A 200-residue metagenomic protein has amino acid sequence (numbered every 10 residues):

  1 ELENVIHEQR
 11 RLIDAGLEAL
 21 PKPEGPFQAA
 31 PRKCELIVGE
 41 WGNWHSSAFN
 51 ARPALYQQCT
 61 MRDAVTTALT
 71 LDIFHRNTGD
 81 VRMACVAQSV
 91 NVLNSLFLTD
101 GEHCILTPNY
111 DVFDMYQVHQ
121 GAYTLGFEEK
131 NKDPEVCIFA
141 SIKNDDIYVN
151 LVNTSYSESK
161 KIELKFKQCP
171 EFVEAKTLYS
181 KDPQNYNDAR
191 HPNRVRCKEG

Functional and structural regions predicted by a protein language model:
E1-P23, R32-G39, N43-S46, T70: Extended catalytic-interface subdomain
Q9, Q28, Q57-Q58, Q88 (+4 more regions): Residue-identity detector for glutamine
R11-R32, F74-V81, H119, C169: Secondary-structure transition/capping motifs at alpha-helix termini and the adjoining loop/turn into the next element
D14, G121-Y123, Q184-D188: Low-complexity, flexible helical/coil segments
L20-P23, E102, K130-N131, N193: Residue-level signal for alpha-helical context at structural boundaries
P31-D146: Aromatic/acidic polysaccharide-binding cleft in carbohydrate-active enzymes
E128-N131, N144, T154-G200: C-terminal beta-sandwich/jelly-roll accessory domains of carbohydrate-active enzymes
N150-V152: Short edge beta-strand/loop segments characteristic of extracellular beta-sandwich folds
